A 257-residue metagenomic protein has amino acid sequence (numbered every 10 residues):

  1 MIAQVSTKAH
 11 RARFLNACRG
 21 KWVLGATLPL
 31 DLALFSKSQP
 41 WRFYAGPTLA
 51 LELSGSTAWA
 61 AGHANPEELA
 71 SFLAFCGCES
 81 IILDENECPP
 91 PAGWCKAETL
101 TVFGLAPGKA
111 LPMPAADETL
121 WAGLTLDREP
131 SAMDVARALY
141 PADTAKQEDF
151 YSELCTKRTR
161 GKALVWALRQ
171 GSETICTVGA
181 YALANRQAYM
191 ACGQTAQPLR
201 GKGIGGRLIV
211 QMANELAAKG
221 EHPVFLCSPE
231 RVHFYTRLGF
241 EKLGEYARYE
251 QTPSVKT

Functional and structural regions predicted by a protein language model:
M1-A26, T99-F150, K256-T257: Short amphipathic alpha-helix that is part of the acyltransferase structural core
I2-T7, N16-S80, I175-A191, A196-Q197: Conserved donor-binding loop and adjoining core beta-sheet/short helix segment in diverse acyl/aminoacyl transferases
P47, S54-L120, A247-Q251: Acyl-donor-binding surface of acyltransferase catalytic domains
N65-F72, A191, T195-Q197, G201-A218 (+1 more regions): Conserved acetyl-CoA-binding loop-helix of GNAT-fold acetyltransferases
G77-E85, L216-S228: Conserved GNAT acetyl-CoA-binding A-motif
E87-A97, G206, P229-Y246: Conserved active-site alpha-helix within GNAT-family acetyltransferase domains
K146-Q194: A conserved beta-strand-loop-helix scaffold within acyl/acetyltransferase catalytic domains
V165, E173-Q187, A218-E221, V232 (+2 more regions): Acyl-donor (CoA/ACP) binding surface of acyl/acetyltransferases
